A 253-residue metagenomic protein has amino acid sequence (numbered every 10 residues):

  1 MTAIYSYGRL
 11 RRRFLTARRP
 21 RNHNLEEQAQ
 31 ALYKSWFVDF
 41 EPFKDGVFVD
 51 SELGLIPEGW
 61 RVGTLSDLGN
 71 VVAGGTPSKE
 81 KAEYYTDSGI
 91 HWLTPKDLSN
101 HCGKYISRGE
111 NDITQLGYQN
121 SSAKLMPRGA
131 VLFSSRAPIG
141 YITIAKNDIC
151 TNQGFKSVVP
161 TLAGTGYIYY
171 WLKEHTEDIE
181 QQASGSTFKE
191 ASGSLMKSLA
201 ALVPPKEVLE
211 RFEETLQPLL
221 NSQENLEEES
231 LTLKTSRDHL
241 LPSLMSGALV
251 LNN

Functional and structural regions predicted by a protein language model:
M1-D39, F43-T76, L202, K206-N252: Non-catalytic DNA-recognition/assembly elements of restriction-modification systems
V47, I56-P57, R61-V203: DNA target-recognition domains and sequence-specific DNA-contacting regions of bacterial/archaeal
